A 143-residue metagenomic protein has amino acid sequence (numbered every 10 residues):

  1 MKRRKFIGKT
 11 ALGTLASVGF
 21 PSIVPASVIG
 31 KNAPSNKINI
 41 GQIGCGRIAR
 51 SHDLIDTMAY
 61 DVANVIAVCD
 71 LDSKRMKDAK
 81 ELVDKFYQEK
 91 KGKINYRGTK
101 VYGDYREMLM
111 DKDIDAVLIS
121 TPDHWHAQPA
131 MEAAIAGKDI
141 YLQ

Functional and structural regions predicted by a protein language model:
M1-D139: N-terminal glycine-/serine-/threonine-rich beta1-alpha1-beta2 phosphate-ribose binding loop of Rossmann-like
